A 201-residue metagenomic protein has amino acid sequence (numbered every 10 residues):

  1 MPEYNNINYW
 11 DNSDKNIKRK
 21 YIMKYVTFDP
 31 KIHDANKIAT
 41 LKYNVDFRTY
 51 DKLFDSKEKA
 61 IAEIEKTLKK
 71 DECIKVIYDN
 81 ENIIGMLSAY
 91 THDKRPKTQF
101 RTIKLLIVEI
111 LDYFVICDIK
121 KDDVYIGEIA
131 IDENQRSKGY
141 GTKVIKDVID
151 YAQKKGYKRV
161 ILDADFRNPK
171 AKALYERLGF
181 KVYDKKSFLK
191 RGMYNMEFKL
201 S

Functional and structural regions predicted by a protein language model:
N5-N6, S13-H33, S201: Conserved N-terminal entry element of GNAT/NAT acetyltransferase domains
D46-I64, K97-Q99, I107-V108: Conserved GNAT-fold acetyl-CoA-binding loop/helix
L53-I74, S88, V115: Active-site rim helix/loop that mediates acceptor-substrate recognition in acyltransferases
E65-V76, H92-T98, Y125: A short helix-loop-beta-strand connector motif used in the catalytic cores of GNAT acetyltransferases and, in some
D93-V124: Conserved acyl-donor/pantetheine-binding loop and adjacent beta-alpha core of acyl/acetyltransferases and related
V124, A152-D163: Conserved GNAT acetyl-CoA-binding A-motif
Q135, G139-D147: Conserved acetyl-CoA pyrophosphate-binding loop and the N-cap/start of the following alpha-helix in GNAT-like
K158-K172, E176-L178, D184-S201: C-terminal "cap" of GNAT-fold acetyltransferases
